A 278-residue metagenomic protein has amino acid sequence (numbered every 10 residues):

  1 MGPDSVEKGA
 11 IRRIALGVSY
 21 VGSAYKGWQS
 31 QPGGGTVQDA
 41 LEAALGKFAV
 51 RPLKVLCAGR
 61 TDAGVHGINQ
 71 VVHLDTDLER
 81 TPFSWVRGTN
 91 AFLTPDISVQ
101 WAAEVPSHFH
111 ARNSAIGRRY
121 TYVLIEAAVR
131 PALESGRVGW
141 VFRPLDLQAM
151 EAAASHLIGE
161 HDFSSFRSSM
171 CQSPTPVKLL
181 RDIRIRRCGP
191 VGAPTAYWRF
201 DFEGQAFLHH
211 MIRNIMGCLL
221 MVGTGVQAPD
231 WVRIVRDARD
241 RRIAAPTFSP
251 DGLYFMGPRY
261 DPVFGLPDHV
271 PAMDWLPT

Functional and structural regions predicted by a protein language model:
M1-T278: Structured-RNA-binding interfaces characteristic of tRNA pseudouridine synthases
